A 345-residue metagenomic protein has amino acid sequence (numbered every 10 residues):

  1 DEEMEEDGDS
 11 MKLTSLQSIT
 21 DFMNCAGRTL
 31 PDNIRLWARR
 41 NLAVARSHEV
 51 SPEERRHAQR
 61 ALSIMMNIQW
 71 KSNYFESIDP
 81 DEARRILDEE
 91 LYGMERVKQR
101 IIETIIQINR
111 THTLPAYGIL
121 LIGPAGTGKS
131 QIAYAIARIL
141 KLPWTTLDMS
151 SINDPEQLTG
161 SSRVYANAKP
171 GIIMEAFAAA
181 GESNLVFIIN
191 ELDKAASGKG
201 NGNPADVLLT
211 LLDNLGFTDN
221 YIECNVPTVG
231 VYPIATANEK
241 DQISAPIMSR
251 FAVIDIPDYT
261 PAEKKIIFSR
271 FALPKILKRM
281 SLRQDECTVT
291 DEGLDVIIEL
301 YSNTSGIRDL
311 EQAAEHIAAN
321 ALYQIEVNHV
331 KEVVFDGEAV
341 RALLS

Functional and structural regions predicted by a protein language model:
D1-R60, I64-M65: N-terminal accessory segments that target, anchor, or regulate ATP-driven/P-loop NTPase machines and associated
G27-L36, S72-N73, G181, E239-S249 (+2 more regions): Conserved C-terminal "switch" segment of AAA+ ATPases
L36-Y74, I78-I122: Pre-Walker A (pre-P-loop) alpha-helix and adjacent loop at the N terminus of AAA/AAA+ ATPase modules, a conserved
P115-M149, A178, A245: Walker A/P-loop
L121-G123, G160, E191: The Walker A (P-loop) glycine that initiates the GxxxxGKT/S ATP-binding motif of P-loop NTPases
I139-K169, A176, E263: AAA+/P-loop NTPase substrate/partner-engagement loops
A180-I188, D219-A237, D285-D291, V333-E338: AAA+/SF3 P-loop NTPase mechanochemical coupling elements
I189-P227: Conserved catalytic/switch belt of AAA+ P-loop NTPases
